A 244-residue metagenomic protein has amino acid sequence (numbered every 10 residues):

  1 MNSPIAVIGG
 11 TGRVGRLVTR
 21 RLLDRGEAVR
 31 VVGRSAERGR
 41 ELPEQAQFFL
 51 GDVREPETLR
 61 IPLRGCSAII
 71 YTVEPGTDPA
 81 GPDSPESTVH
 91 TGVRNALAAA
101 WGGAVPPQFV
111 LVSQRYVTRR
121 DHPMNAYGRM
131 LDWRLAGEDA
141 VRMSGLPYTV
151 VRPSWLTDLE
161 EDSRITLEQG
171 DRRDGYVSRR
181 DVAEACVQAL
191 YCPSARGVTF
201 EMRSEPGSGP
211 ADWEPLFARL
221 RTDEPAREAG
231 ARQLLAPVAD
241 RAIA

Functional and structural regions predicted by a protein language model:
S3-E27: N-terminal Rossmann NAD(P)H-binding glycine-rich loop of SDR-like oxidoreductase domains
P4, S67-A68, Q108: Structural motif
V14, I69, V141, V151 (+2 more regions): Non-catalytic, hydrophobic alpha-helical segments
V31-W101: NAD(P)H-binding glycine-rich loop region in Rossmannoid oxidoreductase-like domains and their noncatalytic homologs
P75-D174: Glycine-/Pro-rich loop/turn segments that contact NAD(P) or position catalytic residues in Rossmann-like domains
V93, R173-Q188, V198: Substrate-positioning beta->alpha
E160-I165, A189-V198, W213: Glycine/proline-rich active-site loop of Rossmann-fold NAD(P)-dependent oxidoreductases
V198-A244: C-terminal tail/cap regions
